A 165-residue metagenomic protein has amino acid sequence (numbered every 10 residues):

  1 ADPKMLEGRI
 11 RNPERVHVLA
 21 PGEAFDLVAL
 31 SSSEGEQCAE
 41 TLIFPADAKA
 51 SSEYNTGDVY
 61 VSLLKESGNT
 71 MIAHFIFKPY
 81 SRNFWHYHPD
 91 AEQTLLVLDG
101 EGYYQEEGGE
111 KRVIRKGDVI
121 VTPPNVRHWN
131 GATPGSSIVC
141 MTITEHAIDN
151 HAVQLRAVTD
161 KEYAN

Functional and structural regions predicted by a protein language model:
A1-E23: Cap/insert and terminal regions of metallo-dependent hydrolase folds
G22, K78-Y80, G117, N125: Tight coil/turn sites that cap or link beta-strands
S32-M71, F84, A152-N165: A short, N-terminal "cap"/entry segment at the start of jelly-roll beta-barrel domains of the cupin/DSBH fold
M71-P89: Conserved short histidine dyad/triad with adjacent acidic residue
P79, D90-Y103, E107-G108: Glycine- and acidic-residue-biased ligand/ion/polar-headgroup-sensing regions
G108-N125: Short acidic-glycine-tyrosine-enriched beta hairpin
G131-T133: Asparagine-centered strand-capping/turn motif at beta-strand->loop junctions
G135-Q154: A short hydrophobic beta-strand segment most commonly corresponding to one strand of the jelly-roll/cupin
